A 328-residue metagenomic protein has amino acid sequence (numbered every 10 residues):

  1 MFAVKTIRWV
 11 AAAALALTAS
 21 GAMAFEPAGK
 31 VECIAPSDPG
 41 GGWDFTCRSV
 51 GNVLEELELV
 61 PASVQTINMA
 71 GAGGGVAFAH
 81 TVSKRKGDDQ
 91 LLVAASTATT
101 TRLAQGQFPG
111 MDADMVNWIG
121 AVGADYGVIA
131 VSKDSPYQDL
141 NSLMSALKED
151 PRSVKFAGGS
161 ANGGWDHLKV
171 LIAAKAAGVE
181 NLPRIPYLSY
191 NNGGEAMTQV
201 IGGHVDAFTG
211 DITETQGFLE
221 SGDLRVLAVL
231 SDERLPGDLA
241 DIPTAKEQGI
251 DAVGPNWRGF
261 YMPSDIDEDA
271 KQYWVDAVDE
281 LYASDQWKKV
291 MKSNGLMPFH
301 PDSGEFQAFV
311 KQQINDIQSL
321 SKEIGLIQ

Functional and structural regions predicted by a protein language model:
A24-M115, N162, V179-A207, H300-P301 (+1 more regions): N-terminal (or domain-start) structured segment
A28-K30, E268-Q328: An extracytoplasmic/periplasmic, membrane-proximal ligand-sensing/linker region
V31-A35, M144-G163: Short loop->beta-strand "edge-of-pocket" segments that line small-molecule binding or catalytic clefts across diverse
I34-D38, Y126-P136, W257-A270: A bilobed periplasmic-binding-protein/Venus flytrap-type ligand-binding module shared by bacterial periplasmic
A70, R152-S153, G158-D241: Ligand-binding pocket segment of bilobal, Venus flytrap-like solute-binding proteins
Q90-V93, G110-V128, K155-A157, E247-D251: A structural signal for short loop-to-beta-strand junctions that line the ligand-binding cleft of periplasmic/secreted
S132-R152, D269: Flexible hinge/capping segments at coil-to-helix
E214-A283, Q312-N315: C-terminal lobe and pocket-closing loops of periplasmic/extracytoplasmic Venus-flytrap solute-binding proteins
